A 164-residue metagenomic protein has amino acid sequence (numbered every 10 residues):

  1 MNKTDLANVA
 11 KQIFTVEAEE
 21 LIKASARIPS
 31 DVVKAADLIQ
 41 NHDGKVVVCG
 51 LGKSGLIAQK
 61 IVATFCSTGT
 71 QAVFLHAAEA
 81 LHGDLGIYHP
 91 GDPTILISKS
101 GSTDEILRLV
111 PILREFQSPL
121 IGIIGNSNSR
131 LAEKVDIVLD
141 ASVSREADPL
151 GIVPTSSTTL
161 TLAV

Functional and structural regions predicted by a protein language model:
N2-N41: An N-terminal, well-structured beta->alpha segment
G44-A163: Glycine-rich phosphate-binding loops that contact phosphosugars or nucleotide phosphates
